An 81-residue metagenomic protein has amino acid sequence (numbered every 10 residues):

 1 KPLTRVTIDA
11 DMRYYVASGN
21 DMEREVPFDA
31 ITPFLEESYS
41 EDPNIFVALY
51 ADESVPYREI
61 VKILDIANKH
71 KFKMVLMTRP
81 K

Functional and structural regions predicted by a protein language model:
K1-K81: Long, low-hydrophobicity, acidic/polar, solvent-exposed interaction domains
